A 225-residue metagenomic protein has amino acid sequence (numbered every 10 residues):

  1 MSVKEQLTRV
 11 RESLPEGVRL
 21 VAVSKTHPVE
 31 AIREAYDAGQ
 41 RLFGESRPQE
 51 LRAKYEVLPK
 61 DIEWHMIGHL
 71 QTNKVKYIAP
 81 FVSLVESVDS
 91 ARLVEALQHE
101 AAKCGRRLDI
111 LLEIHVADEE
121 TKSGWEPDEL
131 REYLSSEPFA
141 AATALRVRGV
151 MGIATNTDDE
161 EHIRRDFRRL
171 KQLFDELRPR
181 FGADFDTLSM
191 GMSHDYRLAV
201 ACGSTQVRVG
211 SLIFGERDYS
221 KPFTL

Functional and structural regions predicted by a protein language model:
M1-H194, C202, F214: Conserved alpha/beta-domain cores
G44, V207-R208: Paired acidic/hydrophobic, glycine-rich loop segments that form the ligand-binding mouth/hinge of periplasmic-binding
R197-A201, V209-S220: Expand to "…catalyze enediolate/carbanion chemistry for C-C bond making/breaking, isomerization, decarboxylation
F223-L225: Mg2+-dependent phosphoryl-transfer enzymes with acidic/Ser/Thr/Gly-rich catalytic loops
